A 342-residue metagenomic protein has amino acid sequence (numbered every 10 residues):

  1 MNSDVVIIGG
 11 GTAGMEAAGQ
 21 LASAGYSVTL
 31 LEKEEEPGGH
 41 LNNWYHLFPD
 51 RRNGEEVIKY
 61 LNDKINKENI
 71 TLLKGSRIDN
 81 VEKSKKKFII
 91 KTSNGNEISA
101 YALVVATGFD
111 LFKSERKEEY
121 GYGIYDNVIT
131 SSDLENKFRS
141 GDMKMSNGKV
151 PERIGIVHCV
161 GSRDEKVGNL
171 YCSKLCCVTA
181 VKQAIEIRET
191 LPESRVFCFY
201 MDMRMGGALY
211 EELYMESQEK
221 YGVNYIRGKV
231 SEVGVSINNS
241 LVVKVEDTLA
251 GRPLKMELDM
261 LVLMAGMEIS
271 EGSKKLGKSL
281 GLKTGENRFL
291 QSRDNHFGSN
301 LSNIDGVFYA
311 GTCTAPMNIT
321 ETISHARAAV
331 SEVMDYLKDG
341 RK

Functional and structural regions predicted by a protein language model:
M1-K342: Residues forming the flavin
